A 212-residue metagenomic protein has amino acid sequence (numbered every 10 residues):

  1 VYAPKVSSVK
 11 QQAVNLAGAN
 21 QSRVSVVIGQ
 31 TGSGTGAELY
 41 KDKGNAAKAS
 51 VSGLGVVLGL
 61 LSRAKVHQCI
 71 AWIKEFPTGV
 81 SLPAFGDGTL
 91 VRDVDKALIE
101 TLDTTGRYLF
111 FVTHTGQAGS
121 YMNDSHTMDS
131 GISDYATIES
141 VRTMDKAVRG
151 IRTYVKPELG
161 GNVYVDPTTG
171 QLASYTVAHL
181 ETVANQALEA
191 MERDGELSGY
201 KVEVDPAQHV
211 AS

Functional and structural regions predicted by a protein language model:
V1-V165, V204-P206: A glycine- and small-residue-enriched flexible loop/hinge signal that marks low-structured segments
I151-A207: Extended, compositionally biased non-globular segments
Q208-S212: C-terminal edge-of-domain segments
